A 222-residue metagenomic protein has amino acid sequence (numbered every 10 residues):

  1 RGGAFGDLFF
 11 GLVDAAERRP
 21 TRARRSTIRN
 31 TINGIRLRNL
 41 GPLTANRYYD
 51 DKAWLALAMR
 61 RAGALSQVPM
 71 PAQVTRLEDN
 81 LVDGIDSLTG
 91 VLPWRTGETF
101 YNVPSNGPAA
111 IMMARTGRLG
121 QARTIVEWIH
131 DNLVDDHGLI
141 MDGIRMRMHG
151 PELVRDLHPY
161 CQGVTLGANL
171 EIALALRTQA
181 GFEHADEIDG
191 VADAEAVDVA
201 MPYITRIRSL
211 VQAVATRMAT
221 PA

Functional and structural regions predicted by a protein language model:
R1-A222: Glycan-recognition and catalytic cores of secretory/periplasmic carbohydrate-active enzymes
